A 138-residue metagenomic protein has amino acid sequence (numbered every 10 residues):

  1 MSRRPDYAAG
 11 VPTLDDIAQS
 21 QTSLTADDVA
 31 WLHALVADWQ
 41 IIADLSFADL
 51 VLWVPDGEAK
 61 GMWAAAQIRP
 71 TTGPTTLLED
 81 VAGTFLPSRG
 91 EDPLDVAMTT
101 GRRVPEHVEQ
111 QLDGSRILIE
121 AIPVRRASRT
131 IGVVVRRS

Functional and structural regions predicted by a protein language model:
S2, D6-A9, Q19, F47 (+1 more regions): Regulatory and interdomain segments flanking nucleotide-handling catalytic cores in signaling/defense enzymes
S2-R3, I68, V135: Short, intrinsically disordered low-complexity segments
S2-V11, D28, A59-A64: Short, functional N-terminal and low-complexity linear motifs
Y7-D28, L32, V133, R137-S138: Juxtadomain coupling helices with adjacent low-complexity linkers
P12-L14, A64-R69, R129, S138: Short N-terminal helix-initiation segments at or just after the protein's N-terminus
D27, A34-A37, R89: Short, conserved clusters of charged catalytic residues that mark active-site and nucleotide-handling motifs
W39-E106: Structured interaction and signal-relay segments at domain junctions
S88-S138: Sensory/regulatory domains in signal-transduction proteins
